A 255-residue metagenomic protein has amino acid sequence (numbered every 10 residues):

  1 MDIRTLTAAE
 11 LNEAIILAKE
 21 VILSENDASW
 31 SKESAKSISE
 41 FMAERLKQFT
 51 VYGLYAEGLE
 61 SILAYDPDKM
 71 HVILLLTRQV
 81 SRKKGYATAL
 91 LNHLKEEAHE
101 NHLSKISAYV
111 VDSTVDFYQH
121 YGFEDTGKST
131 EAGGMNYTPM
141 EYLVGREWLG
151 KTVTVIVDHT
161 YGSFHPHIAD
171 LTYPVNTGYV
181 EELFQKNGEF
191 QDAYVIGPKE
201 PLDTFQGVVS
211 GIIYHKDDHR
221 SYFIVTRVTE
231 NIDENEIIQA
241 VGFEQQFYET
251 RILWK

Functional and structural regions predicted by a protein language model:
M1-A9, L143-G145: Conserved N-terminal entry element of GNAT/NAT acetyltransferase domains
A8, I16-L74, R78: Acetyl-CoA-dependent GNAT
S81, G85-H93: Conserved acetyl-CoA pyrophosphate-binding loop and the N-cap/start of the following alpha-helix in GNAT-like
A98-V111: Conserved GNAT acetyl-CoA-binding A-motif
S107-Y109, E124-M140: Conserved catalytic-core motifs of GNAT/GCN5-like acyltransferases
Y118-Q119, F123: Conserved active-site tyrosine of GNAT-family acetyltransferases
G145-K255: Hydrophobic N-terminal alpha-helices or hydrophobic patches in metabolic proteins across all domains of life
